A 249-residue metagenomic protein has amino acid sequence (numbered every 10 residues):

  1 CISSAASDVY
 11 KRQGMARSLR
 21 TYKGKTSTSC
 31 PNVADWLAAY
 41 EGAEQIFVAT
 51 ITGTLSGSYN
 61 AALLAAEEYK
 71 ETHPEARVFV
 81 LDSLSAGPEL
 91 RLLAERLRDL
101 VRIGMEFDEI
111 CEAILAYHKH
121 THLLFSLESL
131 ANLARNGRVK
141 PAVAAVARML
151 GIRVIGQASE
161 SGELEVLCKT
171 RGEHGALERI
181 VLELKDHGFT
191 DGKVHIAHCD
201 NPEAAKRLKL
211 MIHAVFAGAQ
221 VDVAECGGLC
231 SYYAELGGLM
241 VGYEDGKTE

Functional and structural regions predicted by a protein language model:
C1-A6, Y10-Q13: Single conserved hydrophobic/aromatic residue that forms the stacking wall/gate of nucleotide- or nucleobase-binding
S4-S7, L55-S58, A62-E67, F79 (+2 more regions): Mixed-charge interfacial surface used for oligomerization/domain docking and macromolecular partner engagement
K11-T21, G156-E163: Short, basic/glycine-rich phosphate-binding loops at helix/coil junctions that contact nucleotide phosphates
S18-Y40: Glycine-rich oxoanion-binding loops at beta->alpha junctions
K23-P31, T50-G57, L84-S85: Short coil/turn segments at secondary-structure boundaries
V33-A62: N-terminal glycine-rich phosphate/adenylate-binding segment common to multiple enzyme folds
A43-V48, K70-L81, V223: Glycine/charged-rich beta-loop-alpha catalytic/anionic-binding loops adjacent to active sites
